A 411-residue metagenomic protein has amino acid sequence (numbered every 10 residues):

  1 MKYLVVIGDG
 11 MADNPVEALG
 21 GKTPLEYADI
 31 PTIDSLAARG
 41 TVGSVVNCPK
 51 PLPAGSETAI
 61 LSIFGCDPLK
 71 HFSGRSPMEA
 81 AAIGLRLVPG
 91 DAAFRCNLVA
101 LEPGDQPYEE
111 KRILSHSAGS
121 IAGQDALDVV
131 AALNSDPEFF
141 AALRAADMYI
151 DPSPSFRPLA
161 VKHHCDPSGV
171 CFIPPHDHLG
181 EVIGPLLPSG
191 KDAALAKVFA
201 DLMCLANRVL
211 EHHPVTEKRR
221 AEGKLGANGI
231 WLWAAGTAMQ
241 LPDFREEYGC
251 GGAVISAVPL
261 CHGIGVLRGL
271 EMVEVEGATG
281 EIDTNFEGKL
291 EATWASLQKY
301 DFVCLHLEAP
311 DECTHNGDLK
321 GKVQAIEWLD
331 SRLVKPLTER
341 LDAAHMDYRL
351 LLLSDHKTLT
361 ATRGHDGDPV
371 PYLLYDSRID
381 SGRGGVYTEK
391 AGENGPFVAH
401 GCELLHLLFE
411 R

Functional and structural regions predicted by a protein language model:
M1-R411: Feature captures the catalytic ectodomains and active-site-proximal regions of enzymes that hydrolyze or transfer
